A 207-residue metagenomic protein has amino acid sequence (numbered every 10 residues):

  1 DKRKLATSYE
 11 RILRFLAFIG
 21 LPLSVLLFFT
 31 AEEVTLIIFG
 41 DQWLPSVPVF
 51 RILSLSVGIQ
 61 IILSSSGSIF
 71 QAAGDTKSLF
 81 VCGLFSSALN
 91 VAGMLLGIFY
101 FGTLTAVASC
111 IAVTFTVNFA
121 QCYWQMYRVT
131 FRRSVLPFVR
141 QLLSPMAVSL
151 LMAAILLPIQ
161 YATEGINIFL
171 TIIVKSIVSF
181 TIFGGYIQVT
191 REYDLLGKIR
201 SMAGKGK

Functional and structural regions predicted by a protein language model:
D1-G83: Specific pore-lining/lateral-gate transmembrane helices of multi-pass inner-membrane transport and insertion machines
S8, F15-F28, G83, S87 (+5 more regions): Short alpha-helical transmembrane segments in multi-pass integral membrane proteins
R11, P45-V49, T103-V107, P137 (+3 more regions): Residue-level signature of transmembrane alpha-helical entry/exit and packing/kink sites in multi-pass membrane
S24-F29, I37, V49-I52, V91 (+5 more regions): Membrane-embedded alpha-helical segments of multi-pass transporters/permeases
T30-E32, F39-W43, G74, G97-G102 (+4 more regions): Short helix-capping/hinge motifs at transmembrane helix termini and TM-loop junctions
S66-G74, Y123-R140: Alpha-helical transmembrane segments
K77, L84-A120, R133, L157-I177 (+1 more regions): Membrane-interface helix-loop junctions in multi-pass transport and translocation proteins
T130-S134, F138, A153-K207: Membrane-proximal transmembrane or re-entrant/amphipathic helices at the cytosolic face
